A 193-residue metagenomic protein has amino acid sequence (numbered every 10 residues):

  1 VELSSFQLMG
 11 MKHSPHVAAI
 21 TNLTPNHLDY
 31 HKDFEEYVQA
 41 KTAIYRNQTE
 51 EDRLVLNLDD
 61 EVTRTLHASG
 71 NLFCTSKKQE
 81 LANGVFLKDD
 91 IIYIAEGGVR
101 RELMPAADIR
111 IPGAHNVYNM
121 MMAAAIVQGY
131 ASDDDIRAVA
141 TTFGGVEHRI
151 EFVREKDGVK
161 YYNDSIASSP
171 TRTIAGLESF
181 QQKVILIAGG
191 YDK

Functional and structural regions predicted by a protein language model:
V1-L66, L72-C74, V85-D89, Y93-I94 (+2 more regions): Flexible active-site lid/hinge loop adjacent to a nucleotide/diphosphate and Mg2+-phosphate binding pocket
E2-S5, N22-Y30, G70-E80, K156-Y162 (+1 more regions): Short, Lys/Arg-enriched charge-dense amphipathic segments
S4-F6, D60-E61, K78, A167-S168 (+1 more regions): Short beta->alpha connector loops
H13-H16, E50-E51, A68-G70, L81 (+3 more regions): Short coil/turn connectors at secondary-structure junctions
D59, T75-E80, G97, G145 (+1 more regions): Residues that form or immediately flank small-molecule/cofactor binding pockets and catalytic motifs
S69-L87, R137-T141, E151, G190: Beta-strand->loop->alpha-helix junctions that form or flank phosphate-binding loops in nucleotide-handling enzymes
P105-K193: Nucleotide phosphate-binding/pyrophosphate-handling subdomain across enzymes that bind or process nucleotide phosphates
